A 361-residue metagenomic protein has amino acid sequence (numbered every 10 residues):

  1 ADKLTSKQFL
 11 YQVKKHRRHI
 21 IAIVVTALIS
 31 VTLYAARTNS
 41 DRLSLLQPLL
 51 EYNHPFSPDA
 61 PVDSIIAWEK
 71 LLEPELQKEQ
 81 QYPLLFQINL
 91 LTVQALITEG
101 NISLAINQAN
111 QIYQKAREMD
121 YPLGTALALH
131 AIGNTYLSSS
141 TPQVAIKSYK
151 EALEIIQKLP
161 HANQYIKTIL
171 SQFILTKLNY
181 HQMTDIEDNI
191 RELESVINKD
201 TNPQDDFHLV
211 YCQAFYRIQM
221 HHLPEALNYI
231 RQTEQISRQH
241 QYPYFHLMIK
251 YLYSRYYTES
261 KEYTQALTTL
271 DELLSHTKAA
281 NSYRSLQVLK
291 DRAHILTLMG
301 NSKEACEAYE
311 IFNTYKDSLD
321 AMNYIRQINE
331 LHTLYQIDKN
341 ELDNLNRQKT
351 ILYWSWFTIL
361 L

Functional and structural regions predicted by a protein language model:
S40-Q47, D63, T264-L267, D271-S275 (+1 more regions): Hydrophobic positions within repeat-based interaction scaffolds
S44-Q47, Q87, L127-A128, Y165-T168 (+3 more regions): Residue register of alpha-helical TPR repeats
K70-Q77, N110-R117, K150-K158, R191-N198 (+3 more regions): Amphipathic alpha-helical segments of tetratricopeptide repeats
L84, G124, Q164-Y165, D205 (+2 more regions): Structural signature of alpha-solenoid helical repeat junctions
